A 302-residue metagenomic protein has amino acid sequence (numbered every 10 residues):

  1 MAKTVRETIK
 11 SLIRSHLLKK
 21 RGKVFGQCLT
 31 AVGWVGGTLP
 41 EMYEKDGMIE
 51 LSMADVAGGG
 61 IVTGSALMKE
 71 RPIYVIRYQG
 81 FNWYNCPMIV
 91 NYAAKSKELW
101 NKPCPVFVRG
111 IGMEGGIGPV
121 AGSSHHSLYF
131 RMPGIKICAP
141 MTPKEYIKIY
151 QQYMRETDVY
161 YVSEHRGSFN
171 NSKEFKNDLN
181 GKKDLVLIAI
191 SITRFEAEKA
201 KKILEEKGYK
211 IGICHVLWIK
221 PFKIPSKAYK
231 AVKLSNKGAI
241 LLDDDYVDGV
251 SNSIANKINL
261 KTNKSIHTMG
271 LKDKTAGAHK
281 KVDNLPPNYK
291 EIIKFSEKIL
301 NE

Functional and structural regions predicted by a protein language model:
M1-V159, S163, G167-N170, N284-P287: Thiamine diphosphate
G26-Y43, G58, N101, H165-E302: Thiamine diphosphate
